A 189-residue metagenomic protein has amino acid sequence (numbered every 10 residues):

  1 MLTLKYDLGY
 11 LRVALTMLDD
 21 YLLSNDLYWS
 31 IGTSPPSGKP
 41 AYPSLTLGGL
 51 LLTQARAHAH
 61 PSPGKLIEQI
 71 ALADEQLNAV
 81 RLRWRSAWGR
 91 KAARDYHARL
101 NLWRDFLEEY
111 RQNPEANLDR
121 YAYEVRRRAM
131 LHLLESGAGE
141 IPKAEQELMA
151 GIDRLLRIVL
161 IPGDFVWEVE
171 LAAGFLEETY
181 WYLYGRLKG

Functional and structural regions predicted by a protein language model:
M1-G49: Leu/Val/Ala/Ile-rich N-terminal alpha-helices, chiefly Sec-type signal peptides and the beginnings
L2-L8, R12, I67-A73, L77 (+1 more regions): Extended alpha-helical interaction scaffolds
Y10, M17, L51, L72-A79 (+5 more regions): Charged, amphipathic alpha-helical oligomerization/scaffolding segments
L27-K39, R56-I67, Q112-R120, A138-K143: Charged, low-complexity interaction regions
T46-H58, Y123-V125, A138: Acidic, low-complexity, intrinsically disordered interaction modules
H58-A92, Y96: Repeat-associated, polar segments at repeat-unit boundaries in modular proteins
R126-L148: Amphipathic alpha-helical packing elements
P142-G189: Alpha-helical oligomerization segments
